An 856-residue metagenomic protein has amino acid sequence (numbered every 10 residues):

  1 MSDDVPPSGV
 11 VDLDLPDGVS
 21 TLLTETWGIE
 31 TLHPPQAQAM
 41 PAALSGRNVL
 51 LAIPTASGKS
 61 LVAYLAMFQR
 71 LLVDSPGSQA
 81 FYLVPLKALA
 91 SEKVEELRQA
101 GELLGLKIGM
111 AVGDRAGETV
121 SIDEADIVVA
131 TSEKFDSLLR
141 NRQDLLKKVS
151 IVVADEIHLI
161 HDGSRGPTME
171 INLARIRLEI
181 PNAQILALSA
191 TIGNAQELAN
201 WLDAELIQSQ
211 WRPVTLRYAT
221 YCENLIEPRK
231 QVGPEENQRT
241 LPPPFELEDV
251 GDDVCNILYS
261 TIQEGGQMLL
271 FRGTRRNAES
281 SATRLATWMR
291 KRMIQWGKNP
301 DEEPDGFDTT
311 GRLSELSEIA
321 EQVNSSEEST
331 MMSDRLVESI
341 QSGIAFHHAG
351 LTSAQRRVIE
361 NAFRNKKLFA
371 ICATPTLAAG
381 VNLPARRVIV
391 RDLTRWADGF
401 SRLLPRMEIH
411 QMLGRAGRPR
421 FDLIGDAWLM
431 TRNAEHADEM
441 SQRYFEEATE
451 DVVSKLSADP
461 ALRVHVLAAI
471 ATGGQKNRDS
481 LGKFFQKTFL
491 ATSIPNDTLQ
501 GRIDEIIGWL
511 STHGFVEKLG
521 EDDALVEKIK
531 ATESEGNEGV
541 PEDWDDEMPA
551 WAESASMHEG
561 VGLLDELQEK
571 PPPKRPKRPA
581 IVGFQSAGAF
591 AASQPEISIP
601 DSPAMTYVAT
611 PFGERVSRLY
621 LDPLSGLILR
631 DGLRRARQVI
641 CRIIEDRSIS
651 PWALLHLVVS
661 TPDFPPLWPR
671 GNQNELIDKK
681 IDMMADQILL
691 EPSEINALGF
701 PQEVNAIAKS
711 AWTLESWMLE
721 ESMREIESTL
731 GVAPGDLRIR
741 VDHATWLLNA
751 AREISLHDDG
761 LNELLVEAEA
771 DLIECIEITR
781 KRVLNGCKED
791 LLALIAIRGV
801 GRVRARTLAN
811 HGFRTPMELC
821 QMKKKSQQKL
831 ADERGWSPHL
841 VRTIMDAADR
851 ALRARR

Functional and structural regions predicted by a protein language model:
D4-A52: Conserved pre-motif I regulatory segment
P41-S45, S60-S75, A174-R175: Walker A/P-loop NTP-binding motif
Q69-E92, E179-I180: Conserved SF1/SF2 helicase motif Ia
Y82, A100-I108, R276-N365, A370 (+1 more regions): Conserved C-terminal RecA-like helicase domain
E133-D136, R142-P181, I185: SF2 helicase catalytic motif II
A174, L188-R284, A345: Conserved interdomain linker/interface between the two RecA-like ATPase lobes of SF2 helicase motors
R387, T394, P405-R443: Conserved segment of the helicase C-terminal RecA-like domain
D504-I506, T512-H513, D523, E527 (+2 more regions): C-terminal helical accessory/scaffold domains
